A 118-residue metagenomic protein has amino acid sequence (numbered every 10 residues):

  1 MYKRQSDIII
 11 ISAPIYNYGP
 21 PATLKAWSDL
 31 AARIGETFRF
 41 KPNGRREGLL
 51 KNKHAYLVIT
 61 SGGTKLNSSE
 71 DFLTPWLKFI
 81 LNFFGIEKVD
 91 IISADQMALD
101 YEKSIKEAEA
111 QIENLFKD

Functional and structural regions predicted by a protein language model:
K3-P75: Helix-loop-strand module that forms the ligand-binding subsite of alpha/beta enzymes
L66-D118: Glycine-rich phosphate/pyrophosphate-binding loop and the adjoining helix
